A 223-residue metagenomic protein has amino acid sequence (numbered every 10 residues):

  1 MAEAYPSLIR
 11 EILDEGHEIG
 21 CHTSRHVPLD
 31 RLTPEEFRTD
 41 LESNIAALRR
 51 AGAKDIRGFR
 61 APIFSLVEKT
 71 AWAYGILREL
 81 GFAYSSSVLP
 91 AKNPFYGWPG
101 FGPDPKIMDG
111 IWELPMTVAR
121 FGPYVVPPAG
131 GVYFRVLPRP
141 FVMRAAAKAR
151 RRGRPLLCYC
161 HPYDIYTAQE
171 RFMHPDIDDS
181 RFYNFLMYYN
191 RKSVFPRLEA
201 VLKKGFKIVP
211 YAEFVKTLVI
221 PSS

Functional and structural regions predicted by a protein language model:
M1-G58, I63-G122, P138-S223: Catalytic alpha-helical scaffold of carbohydrate-active enzymes acting on polysaccharides/glycoconjugates
V126-V136: Surface-exposed cleft-lining segments at the edges of enzyme active sites
